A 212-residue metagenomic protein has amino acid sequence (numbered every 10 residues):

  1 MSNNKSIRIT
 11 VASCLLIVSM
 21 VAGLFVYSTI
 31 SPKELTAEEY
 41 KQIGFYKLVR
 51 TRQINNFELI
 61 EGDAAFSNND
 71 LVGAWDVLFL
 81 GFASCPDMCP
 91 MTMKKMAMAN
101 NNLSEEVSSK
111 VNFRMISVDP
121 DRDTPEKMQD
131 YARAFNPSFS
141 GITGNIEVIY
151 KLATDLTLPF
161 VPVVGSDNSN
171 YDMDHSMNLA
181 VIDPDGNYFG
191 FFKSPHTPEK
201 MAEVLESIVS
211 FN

Functional and structural regions predicted by a protein language model:
M1-I54, N212: N-terminal targeting signals for export/organelle localization
K41-W75: Short extracytoplasmic
R52-I54, L71-W75, S108-F113, D123 (+1 more regions): Extracytoplasmic
N56, S140-E147, H175-N178: Periplasmic c-type cytochrome electron-transfer domains
F66-T92, M96: Short active-site neighborhood of thiol/selenol oxidoreductases, capturing the structured segment around
F82-A83, I116-D121, I146, L158 (+1 more regions): Solvent-exposed coil/turn segments that connect beta secondary-structure elements in extracytoplasmic/periplasmic
M93-L152: Structural microenvironment flanking redox-active thiols in thiol-disulfide oxidoreductases
V148-V204: Thiol/disulfide oxidoreductase modules built on the thioredoxin-like
